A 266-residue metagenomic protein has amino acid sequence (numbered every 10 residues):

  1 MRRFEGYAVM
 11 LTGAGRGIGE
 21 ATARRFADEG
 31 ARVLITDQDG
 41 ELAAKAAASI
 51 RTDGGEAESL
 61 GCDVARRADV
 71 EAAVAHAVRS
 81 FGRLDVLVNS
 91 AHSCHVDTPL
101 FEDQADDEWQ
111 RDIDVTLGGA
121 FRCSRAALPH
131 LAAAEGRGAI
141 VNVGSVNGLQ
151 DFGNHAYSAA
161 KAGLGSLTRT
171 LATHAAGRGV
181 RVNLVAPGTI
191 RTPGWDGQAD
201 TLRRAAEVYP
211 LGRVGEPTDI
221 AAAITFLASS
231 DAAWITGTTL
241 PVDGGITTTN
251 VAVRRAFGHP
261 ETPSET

Functional and structural regions predicted by a protein language model:
A8, G13-G17: Conserved glycine-rich cofactor-binding loop
D97-F101, A105-I113, A205: Substrate-binding pocket helix/loop in short-chain dehydrogenase/reductase
T98, T236-T266: Short C-terminal tail/terminal secondary-structure segment of NAD(P)H-dependent dehydrogenase/reductase domains
S124, V214-V242, T247-T248: C-terminal substrate-recognition "lid" of short-chain dehydrogenase/reductases
P129, T173-H174, A233: Alpha-helical segment proximal to the catalytic Tyr-Lys
V141-G163, T168-G177, T189: Catalytic loop of short-chain dehydrogenase/reductase
A176, R181, I235-G237: Short, small/polar-rich loop/turn modules that mediate ligand/substrate recognition or access, typified
